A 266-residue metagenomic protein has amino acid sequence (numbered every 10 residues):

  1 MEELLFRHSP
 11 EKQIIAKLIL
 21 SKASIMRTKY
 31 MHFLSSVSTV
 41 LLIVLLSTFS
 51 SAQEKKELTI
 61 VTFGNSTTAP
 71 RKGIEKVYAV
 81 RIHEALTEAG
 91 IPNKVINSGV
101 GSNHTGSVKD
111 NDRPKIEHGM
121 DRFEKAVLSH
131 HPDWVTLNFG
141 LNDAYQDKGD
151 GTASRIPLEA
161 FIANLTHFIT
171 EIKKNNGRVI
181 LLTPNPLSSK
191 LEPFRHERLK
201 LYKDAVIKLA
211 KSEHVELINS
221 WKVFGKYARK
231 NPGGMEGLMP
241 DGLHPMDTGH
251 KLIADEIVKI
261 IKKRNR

Functional and structural regions predicted by a protein language model:
M1-F63, T67-K76, V80-N93, L128-H131 (+2 more regions): N-terminal secretory targeting modules
K55-T62, T67-A163: Conserved SGNH/GDSL esterase-like catalytic core that processes O-acyl groups on lipids and polysaccharides
T87-E88, L128, P132, G140 (+6 more regions): Sec-exported extracytoplasmic/periplasmic mature domains
M120-L128, E159-T166, T170, K251 (+1 more regions): Amphipathic, non-transmembrane alpha-helical secondary structure
N138-Y145, F168-L201: Active-site segments of SGNH/GDSL-like serine hydrolases that catalyze O-acetyl group transfer/hydrolysis on lipids
A153-L182, A205-V215: Charged, glycine-enriched surface loops/patches that mediate electrostatic binding to polyanionic ligands
P184-R266: Catalytic His-Asp segment of secreted/periplasmic serine-dependent ester chemistry enzymes
